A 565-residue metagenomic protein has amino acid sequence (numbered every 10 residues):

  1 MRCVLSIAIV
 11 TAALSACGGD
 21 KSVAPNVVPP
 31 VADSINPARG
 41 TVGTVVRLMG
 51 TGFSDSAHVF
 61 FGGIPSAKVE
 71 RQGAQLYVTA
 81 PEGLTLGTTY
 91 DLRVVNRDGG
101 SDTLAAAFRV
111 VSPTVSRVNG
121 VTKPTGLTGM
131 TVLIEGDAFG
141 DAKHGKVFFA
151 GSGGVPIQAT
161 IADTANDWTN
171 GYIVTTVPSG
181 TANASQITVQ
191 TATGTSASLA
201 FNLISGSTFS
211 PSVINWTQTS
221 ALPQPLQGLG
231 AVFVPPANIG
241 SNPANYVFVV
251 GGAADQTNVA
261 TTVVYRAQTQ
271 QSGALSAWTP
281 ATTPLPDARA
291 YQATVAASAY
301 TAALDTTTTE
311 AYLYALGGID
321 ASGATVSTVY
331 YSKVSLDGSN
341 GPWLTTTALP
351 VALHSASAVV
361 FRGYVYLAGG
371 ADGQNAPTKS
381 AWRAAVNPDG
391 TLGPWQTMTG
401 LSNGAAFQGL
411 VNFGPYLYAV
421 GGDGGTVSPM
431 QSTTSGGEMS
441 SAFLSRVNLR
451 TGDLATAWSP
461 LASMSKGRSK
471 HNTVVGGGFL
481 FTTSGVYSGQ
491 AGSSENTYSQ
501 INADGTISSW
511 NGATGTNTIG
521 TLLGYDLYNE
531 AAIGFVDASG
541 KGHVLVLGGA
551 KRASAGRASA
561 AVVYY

Functional and structural regions predicted by a protein language model:
M1-L5: Bacterial N-terminal signal peptides that target proteins for export
A13-A16: C-terminal motif of bacterial Sec signal peptides marking the signal peptidase cleavage site
G18-H58, S66, G99-K146, G153-I157 (+2 more regions): Beta-strand/beta-sandwich contexts
R71-V78, N166-V174: Aromatic sugar-binding surface patches on proteins that engage polysaccharides or sugar-phosphate polymers
E82-G87, S179-N183: Surface-exposed, short loops/turns at beta-strand junctions within beta-sandwich domains
V94-N96, V189: Conserved structural position at the C-terminal beta-strand of extracellular beta-sandwich adhesion modules
K123, H144-G145, T191, I204-Y565: Kelch-like beta-propeller repeat domains
